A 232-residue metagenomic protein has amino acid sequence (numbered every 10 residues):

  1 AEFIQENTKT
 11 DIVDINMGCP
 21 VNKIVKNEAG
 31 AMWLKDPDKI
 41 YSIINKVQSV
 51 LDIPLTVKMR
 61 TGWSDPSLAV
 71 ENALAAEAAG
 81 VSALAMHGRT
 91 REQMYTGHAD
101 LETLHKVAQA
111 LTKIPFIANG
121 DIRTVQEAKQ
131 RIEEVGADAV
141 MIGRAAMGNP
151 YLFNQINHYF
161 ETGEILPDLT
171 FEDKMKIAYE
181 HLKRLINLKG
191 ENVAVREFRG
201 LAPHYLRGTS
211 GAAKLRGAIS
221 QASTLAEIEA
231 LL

Functional and structural regions predicted by a protein language model:
A1-A29, P37-F116, E134: Alpha/beta enzyme core
V50, P66-A83, Y95, E102 (+2 more regions): Alpha/beta catalytic cores of nucleotide-metabolism and tRNA/nucleoside-modifying enzymes
